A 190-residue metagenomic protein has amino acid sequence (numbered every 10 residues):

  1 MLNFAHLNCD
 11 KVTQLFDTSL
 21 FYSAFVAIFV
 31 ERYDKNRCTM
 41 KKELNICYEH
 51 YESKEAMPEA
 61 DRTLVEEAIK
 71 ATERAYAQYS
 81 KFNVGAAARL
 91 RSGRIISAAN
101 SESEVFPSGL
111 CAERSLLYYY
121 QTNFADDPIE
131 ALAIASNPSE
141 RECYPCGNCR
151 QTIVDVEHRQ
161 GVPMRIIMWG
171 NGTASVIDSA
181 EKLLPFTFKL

Functional and structural regions predicted by a protein language model:
L15, R32: Cationic, low-complexity basic patches in intrinsically disordered or flexible, solvent-exposed regions
M40-E66, A71, D127-L190: C-terminal binding/interaction regions
K81-L90: Short beta-strand scaffold segments in enzyme catalytic cores
N100-R114: Compact, glycine-rich, soluble single-domain proteins
A112-A133: Short, solvent-exposed cationic patches
